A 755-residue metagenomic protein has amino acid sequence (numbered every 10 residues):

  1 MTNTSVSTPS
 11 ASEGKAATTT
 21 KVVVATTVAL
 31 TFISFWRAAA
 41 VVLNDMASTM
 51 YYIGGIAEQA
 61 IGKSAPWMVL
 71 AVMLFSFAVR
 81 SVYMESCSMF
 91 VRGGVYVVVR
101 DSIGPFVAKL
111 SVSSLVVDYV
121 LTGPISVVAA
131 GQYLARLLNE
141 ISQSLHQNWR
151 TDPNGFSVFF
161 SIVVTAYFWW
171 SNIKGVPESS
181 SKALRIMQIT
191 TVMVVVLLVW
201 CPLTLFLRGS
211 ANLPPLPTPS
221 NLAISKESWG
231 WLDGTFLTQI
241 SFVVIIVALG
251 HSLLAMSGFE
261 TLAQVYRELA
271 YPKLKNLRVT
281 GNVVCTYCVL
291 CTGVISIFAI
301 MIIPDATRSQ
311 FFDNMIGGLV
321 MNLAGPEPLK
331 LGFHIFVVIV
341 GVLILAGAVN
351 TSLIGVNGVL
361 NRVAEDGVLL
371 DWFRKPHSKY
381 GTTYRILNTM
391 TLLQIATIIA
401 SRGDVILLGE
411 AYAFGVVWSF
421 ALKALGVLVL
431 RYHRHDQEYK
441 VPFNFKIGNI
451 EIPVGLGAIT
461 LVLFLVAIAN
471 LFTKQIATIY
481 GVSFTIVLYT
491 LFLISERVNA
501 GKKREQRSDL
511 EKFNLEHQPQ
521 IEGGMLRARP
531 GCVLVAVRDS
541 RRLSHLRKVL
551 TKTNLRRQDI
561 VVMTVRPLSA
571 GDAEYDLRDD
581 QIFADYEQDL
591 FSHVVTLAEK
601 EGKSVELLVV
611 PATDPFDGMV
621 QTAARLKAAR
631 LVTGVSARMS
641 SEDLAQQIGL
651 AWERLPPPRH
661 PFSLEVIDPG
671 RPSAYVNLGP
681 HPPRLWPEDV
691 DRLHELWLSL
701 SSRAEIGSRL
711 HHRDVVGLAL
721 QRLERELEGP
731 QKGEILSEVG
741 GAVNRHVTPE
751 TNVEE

Functional and structural regions predicted by a protein language model:
M1-I53, S88, R92, V98-R100 (+3 more regions): Membrane-interface "cap" regions at the ends of multi-pass membrane proteins
G54-D101, P105-S114, L121-V164, T286-G293: Extracellular loop-to-transmembrane helix junctions
V99, G104, E140, N221-T235 (+2 more regions): TM-loop-TM module centered on a large, flexible mid-protein loop between adjacent transmembrane helices in multi-pass
P105-A108, R150-I162, E268-T292, G332 (+2 more regions): Loop-to-transmembrane helix boundary motifs in multi-pass membrane proteins
Q188-G258, T286, I302-A306, G318: Helix-loop-helix junctions that connect adjacent transmembrane segments in multi-pass membrane transporters
W372-R385, F420-L471, Q475, Q506-F513: C-terminal membrane-solvent junction of multi-pass transporters and transport-like membrane proteins
D404-G409, V416, I447-K502: A generic transmembrane alpha-helix motif of multi-pass inner-membrane proteins
D509-A674: Structured cytosolic domains appended to multi-pass membrane proteins
